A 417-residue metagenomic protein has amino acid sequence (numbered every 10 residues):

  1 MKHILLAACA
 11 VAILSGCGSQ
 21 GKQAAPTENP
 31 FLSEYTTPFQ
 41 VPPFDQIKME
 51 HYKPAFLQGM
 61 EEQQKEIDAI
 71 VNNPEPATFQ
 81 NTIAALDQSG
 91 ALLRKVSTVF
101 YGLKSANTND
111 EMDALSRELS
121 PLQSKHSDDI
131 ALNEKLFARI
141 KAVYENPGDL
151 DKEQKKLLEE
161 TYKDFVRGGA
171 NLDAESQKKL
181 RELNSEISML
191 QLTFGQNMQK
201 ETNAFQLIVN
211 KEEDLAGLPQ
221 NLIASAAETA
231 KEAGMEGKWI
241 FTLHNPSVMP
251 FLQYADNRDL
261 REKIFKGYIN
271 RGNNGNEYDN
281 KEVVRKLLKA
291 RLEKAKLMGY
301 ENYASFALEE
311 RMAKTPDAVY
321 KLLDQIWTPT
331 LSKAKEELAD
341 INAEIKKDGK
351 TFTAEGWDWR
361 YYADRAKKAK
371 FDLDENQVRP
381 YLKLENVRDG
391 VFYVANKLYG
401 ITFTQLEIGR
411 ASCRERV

Functional and structural regions predicted by a protein language model:
M1-I4: Positively charged n-region of N-terminal signal peptides that target proteins for export
I13-G16: C-terminal motif of bacterial Sec signal peptides marking the signal peptidase cleavage site
G18-Q20: Bacterial signal peptide processing site
Q23-P219: N-terminal helix-rich structural modules
T36-H51, F100-L119, I140-E182, T242-E282 (+3 more regions): Short His/Asp/Glu-rich catalytic/ion-coordination signatures at enzyme active sites or charged loops
L157, M189, Q196, K200-T242 (+2 more regions): Active-site-proximal, well-structured secondary-structure segments within enzyme catalytic domains
